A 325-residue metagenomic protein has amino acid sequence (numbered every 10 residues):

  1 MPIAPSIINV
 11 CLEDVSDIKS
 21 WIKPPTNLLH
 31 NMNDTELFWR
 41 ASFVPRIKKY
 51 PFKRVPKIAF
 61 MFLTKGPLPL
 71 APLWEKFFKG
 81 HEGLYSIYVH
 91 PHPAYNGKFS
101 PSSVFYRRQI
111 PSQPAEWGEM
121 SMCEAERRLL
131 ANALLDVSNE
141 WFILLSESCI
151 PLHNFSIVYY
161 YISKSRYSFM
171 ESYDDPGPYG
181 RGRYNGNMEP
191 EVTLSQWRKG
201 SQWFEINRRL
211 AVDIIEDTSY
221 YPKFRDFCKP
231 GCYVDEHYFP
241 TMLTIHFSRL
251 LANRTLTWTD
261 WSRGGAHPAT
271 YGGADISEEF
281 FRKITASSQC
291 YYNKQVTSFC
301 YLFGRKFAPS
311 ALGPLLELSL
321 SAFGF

Functional and structural regions predicted by a protein language model:
M1-F325: ER/Golgi luminal nucleotide-sugar-dependent glycosyltransferases, focusing on the catalytic module
